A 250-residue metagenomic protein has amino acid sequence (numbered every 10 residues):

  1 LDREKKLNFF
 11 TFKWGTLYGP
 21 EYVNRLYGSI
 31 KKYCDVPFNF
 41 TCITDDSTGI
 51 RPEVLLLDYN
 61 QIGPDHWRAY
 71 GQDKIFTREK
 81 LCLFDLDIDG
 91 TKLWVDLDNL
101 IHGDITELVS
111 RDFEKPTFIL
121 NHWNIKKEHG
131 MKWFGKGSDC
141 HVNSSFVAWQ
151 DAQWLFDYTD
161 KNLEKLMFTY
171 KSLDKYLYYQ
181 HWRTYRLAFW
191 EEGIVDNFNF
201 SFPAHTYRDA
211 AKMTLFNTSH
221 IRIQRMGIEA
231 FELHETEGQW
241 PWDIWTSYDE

Functional and structural regions predicted by a protein language model:
L1-R25, V36, C42, I50-Y59 (+2 more regions): A glycosyltransferase accessory/donor-loop signature
G19-Y22, P64-Q72, I125-K132, E232: Short, charged, surface-exposed secondary-structure boundary motifs
I43-I88: Active-site-proximal specificity loops/subdomain of glycosyltransferases
L55, Y70-F76, G130-G137, A204-A210: Short, surface-exposed amphipathic charged segments that create phosphate/polyanion-binding patches used for binding
L56, F76-K127: GT-A fold catalytic core of metal-dependent nucleotide-sugar glycosyltransferases, centered on the diacidic
E79, D96, V142-S144, S172: A conserved catalytic-core signature of glycosyltransferases
T117-N143: Short beta-strand-to-loop element that shapes/binds the nucleotide-sugar donor at the catalytic cleft/hinge
